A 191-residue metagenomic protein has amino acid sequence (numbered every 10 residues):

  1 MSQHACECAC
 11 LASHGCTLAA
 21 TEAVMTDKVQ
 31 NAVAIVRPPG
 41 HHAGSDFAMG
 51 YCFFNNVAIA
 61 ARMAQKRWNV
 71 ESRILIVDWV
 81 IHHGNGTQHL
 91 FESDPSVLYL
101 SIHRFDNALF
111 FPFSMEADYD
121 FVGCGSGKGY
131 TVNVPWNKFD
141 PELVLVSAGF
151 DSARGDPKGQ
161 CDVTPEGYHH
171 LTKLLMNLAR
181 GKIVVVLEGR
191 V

Functional and structural regions predicted by a protein language model:
M1: Cationic, histidine-enriched alpha-helical/coil surfaces that engage anionic ligands
H4, W136, L187-G189: Short glycine-centered, acidic/aromatic-flanked micro-motifs in structured strand/loop junctions that mark active-site
C6-S13: Active-site neighborhood for divalent-cation/phosphate handling
C8, L18, E22, N31-N177: Conserved alpha-helical scaffold segments that buttress catalytic/binding sites
K28: …; additionally, a secondary subgroup of soluble metalloenzymes is captured
R180-V191: Short acidic/histidine-rich active-site segments
